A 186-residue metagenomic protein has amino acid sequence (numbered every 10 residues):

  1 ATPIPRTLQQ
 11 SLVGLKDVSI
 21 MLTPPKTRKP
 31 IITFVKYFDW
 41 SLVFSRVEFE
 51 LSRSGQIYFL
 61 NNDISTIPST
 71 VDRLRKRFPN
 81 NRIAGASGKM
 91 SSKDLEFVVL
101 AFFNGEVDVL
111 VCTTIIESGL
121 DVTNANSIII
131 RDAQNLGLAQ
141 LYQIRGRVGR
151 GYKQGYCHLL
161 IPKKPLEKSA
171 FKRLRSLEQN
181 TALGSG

Functional and structural regions predicted by a protein language model:
A1-G55: Post-DEXD/H (motif II) to motif III coupling segment of the RecA-like Helicase ATP-binding lobe
W40-Y58, N62, T66-G186: C-terminal helicase module of SF1/SF2 nucleic-acid helicases/translocases
